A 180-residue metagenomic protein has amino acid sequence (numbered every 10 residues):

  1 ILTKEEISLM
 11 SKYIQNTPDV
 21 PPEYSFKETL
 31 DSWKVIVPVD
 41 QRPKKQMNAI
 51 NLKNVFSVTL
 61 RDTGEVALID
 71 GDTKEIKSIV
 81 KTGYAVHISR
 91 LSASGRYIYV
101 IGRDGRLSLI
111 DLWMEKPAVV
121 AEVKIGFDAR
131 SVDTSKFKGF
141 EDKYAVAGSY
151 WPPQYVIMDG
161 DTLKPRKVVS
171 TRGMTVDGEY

Functional and structural regions predicted by a protein language model:
I1-Y180: Predominantly soluble domains enriched in secretory-pathway, periplasmic, or organellar proteins
